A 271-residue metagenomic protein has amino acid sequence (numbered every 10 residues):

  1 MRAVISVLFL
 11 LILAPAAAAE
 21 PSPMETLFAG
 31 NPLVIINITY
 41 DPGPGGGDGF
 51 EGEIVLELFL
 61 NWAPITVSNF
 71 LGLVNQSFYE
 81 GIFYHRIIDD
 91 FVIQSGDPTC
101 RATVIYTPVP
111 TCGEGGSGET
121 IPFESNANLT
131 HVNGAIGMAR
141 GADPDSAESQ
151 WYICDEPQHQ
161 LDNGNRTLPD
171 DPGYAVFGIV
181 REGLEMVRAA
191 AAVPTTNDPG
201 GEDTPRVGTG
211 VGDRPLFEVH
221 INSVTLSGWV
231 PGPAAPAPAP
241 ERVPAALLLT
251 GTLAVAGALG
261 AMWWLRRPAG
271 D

Functional and structural regions predicted by a protein language model:
M1-V7, R266-D271: Positively charged n-region of N-terminal signal peptides that target proteins for export
R2, A256-G257: Intrinsically disordered, low-complexity regions enriched in Ser/Pro/Gly/Gln/His and often acidic
L13-A16: N-terminal signal peptide c-region/cleavage motif recognized by signal peptidases
A18-L249, V255, A261-D271: Cyclophilin-like peptidyl-prolyl cis-trans isomerases
